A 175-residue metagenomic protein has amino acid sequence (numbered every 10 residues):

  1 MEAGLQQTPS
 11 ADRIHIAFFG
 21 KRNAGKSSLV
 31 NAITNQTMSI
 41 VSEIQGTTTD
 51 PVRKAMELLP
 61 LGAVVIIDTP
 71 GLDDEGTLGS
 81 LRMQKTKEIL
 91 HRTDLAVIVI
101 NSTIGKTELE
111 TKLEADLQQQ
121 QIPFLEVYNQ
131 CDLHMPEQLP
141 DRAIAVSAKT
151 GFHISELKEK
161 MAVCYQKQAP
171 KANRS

Functional and structural regions predicted by a protein language model:
M1-S80, E88-H91: Conserved G1/Walker A P-loop phosphate-binding module
N31, V64, Q84-H91, E108-A115 (+2 more regions): Solvent-exposed alpha-helical segments within well-ordered globular domains of core cellular machineries
I33-T34, V52, M56, D73 (+5 more regions): Hydrophobic aliphatic residues
G46, P70, S102-T103, N129-L133 (+1 more regions): Short, ordered loop/turn segments at secondary-structure junctions
D74-E75, L90-K112, Q121-L125, C131-M135: Conserved Switch II/interswitch segment of TRAFAC-class P-loop GTPases
L78-R82, L109-E110, L139: Residues at alpha-helix caps and immediate loop-helix transition turns in enzyme cores, especially N- and C-cap
Q119-S175: Canonical P-loop GTPase G-domain recognition
